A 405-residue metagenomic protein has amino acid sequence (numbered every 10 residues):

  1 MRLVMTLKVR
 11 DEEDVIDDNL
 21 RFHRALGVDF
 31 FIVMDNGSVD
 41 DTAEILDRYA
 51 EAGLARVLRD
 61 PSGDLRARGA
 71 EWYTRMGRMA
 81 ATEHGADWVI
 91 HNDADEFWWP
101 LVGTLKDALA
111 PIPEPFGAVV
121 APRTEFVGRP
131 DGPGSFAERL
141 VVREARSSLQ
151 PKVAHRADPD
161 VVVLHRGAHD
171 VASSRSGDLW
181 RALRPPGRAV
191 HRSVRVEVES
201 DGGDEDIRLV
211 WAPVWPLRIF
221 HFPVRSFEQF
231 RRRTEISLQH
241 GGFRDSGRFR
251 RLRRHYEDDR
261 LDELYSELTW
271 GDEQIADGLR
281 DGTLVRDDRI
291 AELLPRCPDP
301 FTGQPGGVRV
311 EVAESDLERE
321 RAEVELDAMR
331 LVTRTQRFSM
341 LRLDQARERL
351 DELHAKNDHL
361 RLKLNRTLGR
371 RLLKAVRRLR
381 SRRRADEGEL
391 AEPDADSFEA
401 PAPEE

Functional and structural regions predicted by a protein language model:
M1-R21: N-proximal low-complexity "stem/linker" segments adjacent to membrane-targeting elements
R21-D29: Short, acidic, metal-binding catalytic loop of nucleotide-sugar glycosyltransferases
D29, D87, G117: Short acidic/polar active-site loop segments enriched in Thr and Asp
D29-G37, L58-S62: Short beta-strand/loop segment that forms part of the nucleotide-sugar
L46-W88: Active-site-proximal specificity loops/subdomain of glycosyltransferases
G69-E71, P100-D316: Catalytic-site signature of metal-activated, phosphate-bearing donor transferases, centered on the GT-A/GT-A-like
G85-W99: Short beta-strand-to-loop acidic/aromatic patch adjacent to the donor-nucleotide binding site
G307-E405: Boundary detector for helix-to-coil junctions that initiate low-complexity/charged tails
